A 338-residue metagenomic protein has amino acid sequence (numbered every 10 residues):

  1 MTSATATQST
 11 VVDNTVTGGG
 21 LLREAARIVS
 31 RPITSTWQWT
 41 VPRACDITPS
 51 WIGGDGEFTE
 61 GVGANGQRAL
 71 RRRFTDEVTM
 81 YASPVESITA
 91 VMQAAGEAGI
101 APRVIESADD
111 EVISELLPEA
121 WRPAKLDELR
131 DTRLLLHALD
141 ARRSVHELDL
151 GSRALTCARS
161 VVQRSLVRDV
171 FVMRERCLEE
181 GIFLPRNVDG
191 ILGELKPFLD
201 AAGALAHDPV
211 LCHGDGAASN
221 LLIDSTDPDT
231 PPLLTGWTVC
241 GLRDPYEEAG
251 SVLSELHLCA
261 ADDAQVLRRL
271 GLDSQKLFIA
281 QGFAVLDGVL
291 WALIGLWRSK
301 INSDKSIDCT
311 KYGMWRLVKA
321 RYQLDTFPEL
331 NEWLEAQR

Functional and structural regions predicted by a protein language model:
M1-R103, D110, D200, L205 (+3 more regions): Conserved NTP-binding catalytic cores of kinases and kinase-like/nucleotidyltransferase enzymes across multiple kinase
S3-T5, N14-T15, K311, R321-R338: Intrinsically disordered, low-complexity acidic/proline-/asparagine-rich linker or regulatory tail/stalk regions
L21-V41, E147-G214, A218, D224-D227 (+2 more regions): An alpha-helical support segment within catalytic cores of ATP-dependent transferases
I52-V161, S165, I182: ATP-binding pocket architecture of kinase catalytic cores
V78-T79, W121, L221, L242-D244: Conserved protein kinase catalytic core
L134-H137, F183-L195, K305-Q323: Extended, well-ordered alpha-helical scaffold segments
T235-C240: Activation of the activation-loop gatekeeper triad in protein kinase-fold domains
Y246-Q275, V285-D304, K311, R316-L324: Active-site activation/catalytic loop segments of kinase-like enzymes and analogous catalytic loops in related
